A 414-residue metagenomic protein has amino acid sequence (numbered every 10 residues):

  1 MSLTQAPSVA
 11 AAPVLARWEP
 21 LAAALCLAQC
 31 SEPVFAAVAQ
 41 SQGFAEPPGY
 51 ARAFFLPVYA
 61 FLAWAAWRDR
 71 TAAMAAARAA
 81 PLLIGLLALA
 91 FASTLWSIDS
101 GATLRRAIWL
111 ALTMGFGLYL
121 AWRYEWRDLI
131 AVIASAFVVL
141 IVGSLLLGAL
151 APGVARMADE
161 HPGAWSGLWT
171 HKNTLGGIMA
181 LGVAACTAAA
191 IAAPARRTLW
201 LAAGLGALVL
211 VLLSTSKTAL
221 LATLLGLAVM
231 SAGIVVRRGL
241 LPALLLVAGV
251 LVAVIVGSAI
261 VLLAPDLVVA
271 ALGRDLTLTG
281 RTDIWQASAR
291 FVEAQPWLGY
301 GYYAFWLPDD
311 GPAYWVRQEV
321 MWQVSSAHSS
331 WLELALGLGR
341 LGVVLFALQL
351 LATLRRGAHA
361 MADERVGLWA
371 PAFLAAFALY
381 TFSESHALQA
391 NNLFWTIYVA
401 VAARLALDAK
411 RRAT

Functional and structural regions predicted by a protein language model:
M1-F91, Y124-A131, S135, A192 (+3 more regions): Transmembrane signal-anchor hairpin modules in multi-pass inner-membrane enzymes, especially those that act on
L56-R70, G182-I191, R340-A360: Hydrophobic, aromatic-rich transmembrane alpha-helices and their immediate juxtamembrane boundary segments
V58-Y59, F91-A92, I130-H161, W169-V236 (+1 more regions): Alpha-helical transmembrane segments of multi-pass inner-membrane proteins
Y59-A72, A90-L145, A185, R356: Transmembrane alpha-helical segments and their membrane-water interfaces
A72, L146-A151, S231-L276, A289-A294 (+1 more regions): A membrane-periplasm/extracellular boundary helix in multi-pass inner-membrane enzymes that assemble envelope glycans
L199, S231, G337-A378: Hydrophobic transmembrane alpha-helices and their immediate junctions
A270-Q286, A294, L298-L338, A360: Long extracytoplasmic/lumenal interhelical loops at the membrane interface of multi-pass membrane proteins
P371-Y380, S385-T414: Transmembrane alpha-helices of multi-pass inner-membrane enzymes
